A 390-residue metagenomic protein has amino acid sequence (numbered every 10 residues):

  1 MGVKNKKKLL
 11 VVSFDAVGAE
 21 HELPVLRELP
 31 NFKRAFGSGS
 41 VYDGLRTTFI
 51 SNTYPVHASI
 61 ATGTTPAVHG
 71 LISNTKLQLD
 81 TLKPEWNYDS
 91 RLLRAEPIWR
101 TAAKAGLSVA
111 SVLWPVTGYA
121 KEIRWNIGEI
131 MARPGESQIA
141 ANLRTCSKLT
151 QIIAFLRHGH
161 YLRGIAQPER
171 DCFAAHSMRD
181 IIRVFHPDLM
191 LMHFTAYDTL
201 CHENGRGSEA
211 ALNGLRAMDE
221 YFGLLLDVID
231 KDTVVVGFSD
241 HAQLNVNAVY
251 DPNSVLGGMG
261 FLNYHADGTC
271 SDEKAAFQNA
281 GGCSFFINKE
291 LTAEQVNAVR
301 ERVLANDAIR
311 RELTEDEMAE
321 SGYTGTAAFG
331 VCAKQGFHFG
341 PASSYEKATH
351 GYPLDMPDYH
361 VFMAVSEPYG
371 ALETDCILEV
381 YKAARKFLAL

Functional and structural regions predicted by a protein language model:
M1-S40: Active-site-proximal N-terminal segment of extracellular/periplasmic enzymes that hydrolyze or transfer
K4-N5, F14, H21, D43 (+5 more regions): Secreted, luminal/periplasmic, and some membrane-associated catalytic domains that remodel anionic oxygen-ester
V11-S13, L189-H193, V236, G330 (+1 more regions): Structural motif
A19-H21, Y54, T117-I127, P134-G135 (+5 more regions): Short catalytic/ligand-binding loop motif for oxyanion handling, primarily in non-cytosolic enzymes, centered on
G37, T65-G205, G281-S284, E294-V296 (+3 more regions): His/Asp/Glu-rich, glycine-adjacent segments that coordinate divalent cations and/or stabilize oxyanion chemistry on
V41-T64, V112-E122: Short, solvent-exposed turn/loop segments enriched in Gly/Ser/Thr/Pro and often Arg
E203-D219: Active-site-proximal segments of metal-dependent phosphoesterases and phosphodiesterases across multiple
Q335-V380: Low-complexity, glycine/alanine/valine/leucine- and proline-rich hydrophobic stretches
